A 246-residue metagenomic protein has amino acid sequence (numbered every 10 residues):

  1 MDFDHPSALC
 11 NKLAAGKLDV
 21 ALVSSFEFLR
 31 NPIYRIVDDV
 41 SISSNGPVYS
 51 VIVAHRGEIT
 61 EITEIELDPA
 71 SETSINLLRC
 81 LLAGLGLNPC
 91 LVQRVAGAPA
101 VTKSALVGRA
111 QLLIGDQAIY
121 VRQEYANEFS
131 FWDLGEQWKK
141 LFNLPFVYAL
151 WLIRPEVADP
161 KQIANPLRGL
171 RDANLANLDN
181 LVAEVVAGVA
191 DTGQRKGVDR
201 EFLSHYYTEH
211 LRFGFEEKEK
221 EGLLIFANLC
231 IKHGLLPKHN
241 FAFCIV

Functional and structural regions predicted by a protein language model:
M1-D4, C90-V95, A242-C244: General small-molecule cofactor/ligand-binding pocket signal
M1-T63, P69-S71: Short, glycine-/small- and polar/acidic-enriched structural segments that line small-molecule recognition paths
A14-V23, L87, L106-L113: Alpha-to-beta junction loops
S41-S43, R56-E58, L67-S74, N143 (+2 more regions): Short coil/turn segments
S50-R109, D116-Q117, K220-I225: Bilobed "Venus flytrap"/periplasmic-binding protein-like clamshell domains and structurally analogous long
E58-T63, K232-H233, P237-N240: Immediate post-signal peptide segment of exported/extracytoplasmic ligand-binding proteins
V95-G188: Pocket-lining segment of extracytoplasmic ligand-binding domains
A158-L229, H233: Secondary-structure end/capping motifs
